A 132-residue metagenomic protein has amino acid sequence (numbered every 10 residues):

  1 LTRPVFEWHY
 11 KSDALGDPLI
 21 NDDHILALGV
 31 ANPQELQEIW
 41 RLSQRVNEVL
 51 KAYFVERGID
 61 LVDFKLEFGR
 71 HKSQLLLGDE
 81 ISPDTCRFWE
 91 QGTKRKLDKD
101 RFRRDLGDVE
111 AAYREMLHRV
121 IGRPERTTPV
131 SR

Functional and structural regions predicted by a protein language model:
L1-D63, R70-R132: Acidic/polar, glycine-anchored loop/turn motif associated with catalytic or activation segments that engage anionic
